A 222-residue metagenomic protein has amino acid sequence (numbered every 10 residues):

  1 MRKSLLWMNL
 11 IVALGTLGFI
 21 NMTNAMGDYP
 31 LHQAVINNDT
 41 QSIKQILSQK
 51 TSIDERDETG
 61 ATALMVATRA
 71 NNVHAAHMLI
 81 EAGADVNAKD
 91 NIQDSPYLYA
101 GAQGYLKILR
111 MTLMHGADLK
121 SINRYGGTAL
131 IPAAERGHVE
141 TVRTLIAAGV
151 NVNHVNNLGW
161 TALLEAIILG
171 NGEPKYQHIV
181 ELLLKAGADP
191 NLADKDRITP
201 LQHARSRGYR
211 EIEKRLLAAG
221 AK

Functional and structural regions predicted by a protein language model:
S4-L5, N9, N21-Q49, E58 (+3 more regions): Intrinsically disordered, low-complexity regulatory segments in ankyrin-centric signaling systems
Q33-N38, V66-N72, Y99-Y105, P132-H138 (+2 more regions): Ankyrin repeat A-helix N-terminal signature
D39-L47, N72-I80, Y105-L113, H138-I146 (+2 more regions): Ankyrin repeat structural motif
S48-A75, E81-A82: N-terminal, post-signal-peptide region of Sec/Tat-exported proteins
N191-K222: Leucine-rich solenoid repeat scaffolds
